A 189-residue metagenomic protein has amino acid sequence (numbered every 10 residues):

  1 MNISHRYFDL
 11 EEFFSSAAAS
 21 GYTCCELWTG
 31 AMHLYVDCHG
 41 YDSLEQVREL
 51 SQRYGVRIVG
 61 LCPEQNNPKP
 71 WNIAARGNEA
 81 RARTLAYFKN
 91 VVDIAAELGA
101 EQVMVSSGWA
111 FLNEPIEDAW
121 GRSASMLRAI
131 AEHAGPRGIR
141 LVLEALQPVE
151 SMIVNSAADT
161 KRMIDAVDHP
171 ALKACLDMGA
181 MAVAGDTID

Functional and structural regions predicted by a protein language model:
M1-A100, R128, G135, H169 (+1 more regions): N-terminal pre-domain/capping segments
L27, I58-G60, M104, L143 (+1 more regions): Hydrophobic residues in well-ordered beta-strands that form the structural core
T29, Q147, A180: Short, glycine/acidic-enriched loop or turn micro-motifs at the edges of active sites
P70-A174, V183: Active-site acidic/histidine proton-transfer and metal-coordination neighborhood in alpha/beta enzyme cores
T187-D189: Aromatic-lined glycan-binding groove of carbohydrate-active enzymes
